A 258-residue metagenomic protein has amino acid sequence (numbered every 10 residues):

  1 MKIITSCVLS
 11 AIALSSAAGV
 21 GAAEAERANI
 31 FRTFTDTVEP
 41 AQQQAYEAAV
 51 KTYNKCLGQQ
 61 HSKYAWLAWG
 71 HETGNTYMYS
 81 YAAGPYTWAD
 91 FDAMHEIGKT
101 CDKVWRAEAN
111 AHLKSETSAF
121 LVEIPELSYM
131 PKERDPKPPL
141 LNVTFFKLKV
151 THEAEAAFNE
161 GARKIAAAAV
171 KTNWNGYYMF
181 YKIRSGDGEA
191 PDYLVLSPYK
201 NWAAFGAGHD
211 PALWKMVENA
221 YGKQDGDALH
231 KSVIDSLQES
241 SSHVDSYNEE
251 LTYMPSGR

Functional and structural regions predicted by a protein language model:
M1-V8: Bacterial N-terminal signal peptides that target proteins for export
A13, A17-A18: N-terminal signal peptide c-region/cleavage motif recognized by signal peptidases
G21-R258: Short S/T/G/P-rich N-terminal loop/turn motif that feeds into the first structured element of a domain
